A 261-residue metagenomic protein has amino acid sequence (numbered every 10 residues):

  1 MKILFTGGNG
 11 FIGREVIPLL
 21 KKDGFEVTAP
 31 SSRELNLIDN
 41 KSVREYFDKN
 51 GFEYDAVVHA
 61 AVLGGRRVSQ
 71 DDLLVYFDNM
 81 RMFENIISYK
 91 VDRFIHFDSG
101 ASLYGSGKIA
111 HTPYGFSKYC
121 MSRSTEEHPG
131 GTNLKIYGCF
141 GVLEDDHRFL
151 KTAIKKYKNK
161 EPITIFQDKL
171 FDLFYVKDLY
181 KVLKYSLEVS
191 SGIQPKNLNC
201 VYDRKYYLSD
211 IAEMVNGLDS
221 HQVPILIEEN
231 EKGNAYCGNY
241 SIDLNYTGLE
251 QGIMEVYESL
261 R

Functional and structural regions predicted by a protein language model:
I3-D23: N-terminal Rossmann NAD(P)H-binding glycine-rich loop of SDR-like oxidoreductase domains
T6, P30, V57-A61, F94-G100 (+1 more regions): SDR active-site strand-loop-helix element
V27-Y46: Adenosine-cofactor binding site in Rossmann-like domains, unifying the SAM/SAH pocket of S-adenosylmethionine-dependent
N40-D78, A101-S106: NAD(P)H-binding glycine-rich loop region in Rossmannoid oxidoreductase-like domains and their noncatalytic homologs
N50, Q70-I95, C120-R123: NAD(P)-cofactor binding segment of oxidoreductase domains
E84-Y114, T132: Conserved Rossmann-fold NAD(P)-dependent oxidoreductase catalytic core, especially the SDR/UDP-sugar
H111-G115, Y119, R123-D172, V176-Y185 (+1 more regions): NAD(P)-dependent short-chain dehydrogenase/reductase
E161, I165-R261: C-terminal substrate-binding subdomain of Rossmann-fold SDR/epimerase-dehydratase oxidoreductases
